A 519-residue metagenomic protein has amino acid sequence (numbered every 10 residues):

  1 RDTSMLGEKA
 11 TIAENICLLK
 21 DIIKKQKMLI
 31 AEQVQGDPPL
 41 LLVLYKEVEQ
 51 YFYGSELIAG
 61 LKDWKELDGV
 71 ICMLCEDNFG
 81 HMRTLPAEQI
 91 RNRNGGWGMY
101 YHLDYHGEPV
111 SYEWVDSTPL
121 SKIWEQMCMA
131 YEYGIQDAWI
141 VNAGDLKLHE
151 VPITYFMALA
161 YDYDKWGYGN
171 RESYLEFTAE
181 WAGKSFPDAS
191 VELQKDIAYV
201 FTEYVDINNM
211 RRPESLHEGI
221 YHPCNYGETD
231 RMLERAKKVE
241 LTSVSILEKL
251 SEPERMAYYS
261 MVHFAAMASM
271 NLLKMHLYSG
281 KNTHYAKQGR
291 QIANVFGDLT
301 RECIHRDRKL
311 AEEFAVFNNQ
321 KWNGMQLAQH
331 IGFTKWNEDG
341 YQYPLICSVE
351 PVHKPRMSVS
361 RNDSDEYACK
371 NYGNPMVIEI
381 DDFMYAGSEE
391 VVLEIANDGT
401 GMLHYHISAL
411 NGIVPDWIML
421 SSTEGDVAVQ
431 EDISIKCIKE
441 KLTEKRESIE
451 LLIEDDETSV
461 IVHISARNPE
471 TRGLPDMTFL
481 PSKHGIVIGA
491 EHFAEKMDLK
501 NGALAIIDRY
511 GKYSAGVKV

Functional and structural regions predicted by a protein language model:
R1-N94, G227-Y258, F264, L272: Gly/Pro-rich turn-and-neighbor structural signature
L29, L474-V519: Glycan-recognition and processing domains
L74-G80, A87, R91-E252: Structured mid-domain segments that build the active-site/substrate or prosthetic-cofactor binding neighborhood
G227-E394, E450-L451: Histidine-centered catalytic/metal-binding microenvironments
L393, T443-E457, V462: A short beta-strand micro-motif common to beta-rich folds, especially ectodomain repeats
G399-S434: Surface-exposed binding patches on compact interaction domains or structured appendages
E431-R446: Extracellular/luminal low-complexity segments enriched in Ser/Thr/Pro
H463-R472: Short beta-strand edge segments in extracellular beta-sheet folds
